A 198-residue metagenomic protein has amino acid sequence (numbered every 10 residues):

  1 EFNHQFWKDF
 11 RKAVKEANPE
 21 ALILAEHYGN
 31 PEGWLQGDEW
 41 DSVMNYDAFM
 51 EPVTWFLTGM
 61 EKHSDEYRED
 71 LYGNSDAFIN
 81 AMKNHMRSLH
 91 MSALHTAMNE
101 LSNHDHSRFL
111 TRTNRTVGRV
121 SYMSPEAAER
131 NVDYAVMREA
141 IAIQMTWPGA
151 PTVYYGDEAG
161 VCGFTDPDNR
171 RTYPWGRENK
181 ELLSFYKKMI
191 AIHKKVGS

Functional and structural regions predicted by a protein language model:
E1-A97, I143, G160-I192: Active-site-proximal helices and loops of the catalytic beta/alpha 8
H4, M137-R138: Conserved glycosyltransferase catalytic-site signature
G37-D38, N99-P125, I141-K180: Aromatic/acidic polysaccharide-binding cleft in carbohydrate-active enzymes
F56-H63, T111-V117, D133-V136, K180-E181: A broad, low-specificity signal for short, low-complexity segments enriched in glycine/proline and polar/charged
E66-D70, D76-I79, V117-M137: Aromatic-anchored helix/helix-loop segment that forms the rim or "lid" of small-molecule/cofactor binding pockets
